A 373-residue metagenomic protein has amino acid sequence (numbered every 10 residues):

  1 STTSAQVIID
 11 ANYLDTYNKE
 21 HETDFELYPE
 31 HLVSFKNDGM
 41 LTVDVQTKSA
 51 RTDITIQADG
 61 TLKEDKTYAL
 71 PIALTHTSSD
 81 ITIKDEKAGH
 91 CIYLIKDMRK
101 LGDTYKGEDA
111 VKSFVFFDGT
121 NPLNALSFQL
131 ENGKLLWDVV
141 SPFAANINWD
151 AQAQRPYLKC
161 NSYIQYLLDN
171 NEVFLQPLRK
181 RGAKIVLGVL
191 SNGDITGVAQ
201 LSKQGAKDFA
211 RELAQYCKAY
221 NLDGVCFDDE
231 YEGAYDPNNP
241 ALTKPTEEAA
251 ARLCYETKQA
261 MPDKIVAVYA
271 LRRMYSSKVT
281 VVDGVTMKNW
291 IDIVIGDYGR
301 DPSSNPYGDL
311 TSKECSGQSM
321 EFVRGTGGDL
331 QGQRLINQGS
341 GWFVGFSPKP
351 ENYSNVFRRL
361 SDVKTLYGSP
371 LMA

Functional and structural regions predicted by a protein language model:
S1, S49-R51, G60-A373: Secreted glycan hydrolases and related glycan-binding modules that recognize and/or cleave
T3-N12, K19-H21, L70-L74: Short, well-ordered beta-strand segments
A11, T23-F25, P240: Generic alpha-helical propensity signal that fires on short helical segments and nearby coil/disordered stretches
D15-M40: Short beta-strand and strand-turn-strand segments in soluble, beta-rich domains
L41-S49: Short proline/glycine- and polar residue-rich coil/turn motifs
